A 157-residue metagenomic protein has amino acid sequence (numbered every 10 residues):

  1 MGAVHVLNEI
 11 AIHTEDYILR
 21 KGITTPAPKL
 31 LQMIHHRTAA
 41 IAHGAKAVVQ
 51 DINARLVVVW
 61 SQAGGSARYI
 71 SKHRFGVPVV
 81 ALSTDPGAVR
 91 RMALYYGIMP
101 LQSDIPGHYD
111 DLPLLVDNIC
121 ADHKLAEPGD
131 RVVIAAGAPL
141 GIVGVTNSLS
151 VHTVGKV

Functional and structural regions predicted by a protein language model:
M1, V6, D85: Conserved structured catalytic cores and adjacent interaction surfaces of nucleotide-binding/hydrolyzing enzymes
V6-A45: Long, charged amphipathic helices and adjacent flexible linkers at domain junctions
L7-K21, V48-I52, H73-V77, M92-M99 (+1 more regions): Change "in soluble alpha/beta enzymes" to "in soluble alpha/beta proteins
D16-A27, R55, W60, E127-D130: Flexible, glycine/charged-enriched surface loops at secondary-structure junctions
R37-A54, L114-K124, D130: Phosphate-interacting basic helix/loop segments used at nucleotide- and nucleic-acid interfaces
N53-R74: Acidic/histidine-rich
S66-R68, R74-L112: Nucleotide-binding motor/catalytic cores of P-loop/tubulin-like NTPases across gene-expression machines
D117, A121-L140, V145-V157: C-terminal binding/interaction regions
